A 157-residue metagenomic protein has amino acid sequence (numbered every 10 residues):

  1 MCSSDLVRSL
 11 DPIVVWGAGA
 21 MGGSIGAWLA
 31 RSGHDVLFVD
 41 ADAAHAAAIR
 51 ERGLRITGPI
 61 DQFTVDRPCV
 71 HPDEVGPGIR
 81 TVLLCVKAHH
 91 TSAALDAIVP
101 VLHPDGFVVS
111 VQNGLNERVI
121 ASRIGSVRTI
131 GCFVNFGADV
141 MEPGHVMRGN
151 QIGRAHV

Functional and structural regions predicted by a protein language model:
M1-S3: Short, small-residue-biased leader/transition segments that mark boundaries at the very start of proteins
L6-G58: NAD(P)+-binding Rossmann beta1-loop-alpha1 motif at the extreme N-terminus of oxidoreductases
P12-I13, V82, V108, R154: Conserved hydrophobic helix-helix packing surfaces used for dimerization/oligomerization
F63-H145: Rossmann-like NAD(P)(H) cofactor-binding subdomain of soluble oxidoreductases
G144-H156: Short beta-strand and adjoining strand-loop segment in the mid-core of the Rossmann-like NAD(P)-dependent dehydrogenase
